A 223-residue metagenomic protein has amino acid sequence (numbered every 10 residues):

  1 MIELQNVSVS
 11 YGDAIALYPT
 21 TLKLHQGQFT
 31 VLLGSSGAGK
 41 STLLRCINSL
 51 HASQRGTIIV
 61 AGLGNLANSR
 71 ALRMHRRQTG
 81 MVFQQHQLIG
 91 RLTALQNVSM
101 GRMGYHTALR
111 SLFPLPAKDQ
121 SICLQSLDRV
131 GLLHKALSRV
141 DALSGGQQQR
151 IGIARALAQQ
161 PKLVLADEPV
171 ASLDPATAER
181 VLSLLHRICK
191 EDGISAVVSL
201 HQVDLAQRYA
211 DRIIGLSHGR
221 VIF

Functional and structural regions predicted by a protein language model:
N48: Helix-to-loop junction immediately C-terminal to a conserved catalytic motif
T57-M74: ABC ATPase NBD Q-loop/coupling interface
H106, S111-H134: Conserved ABC ATPase "signature" region
R139-L143, Q147: Conserved ABC ATPase signature
Q160: Conserved catalytic motifs of ABC-family nucleotide-binding domains
V164-D167: Catalytic Walker B motif of ABC-type/P-loop ATPase nucleotide-binding domains
P175-T177: Helix N-cap at the start of a conserved alpha-helix in ABC-type nucleotide-binding domains
